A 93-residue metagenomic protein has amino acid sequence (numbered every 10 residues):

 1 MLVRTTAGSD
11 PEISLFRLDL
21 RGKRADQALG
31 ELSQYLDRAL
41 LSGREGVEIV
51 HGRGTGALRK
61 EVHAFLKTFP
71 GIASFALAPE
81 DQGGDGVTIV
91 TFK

Functional and structural regions predicted by a protein language model:
M1-K93: Long, charged, low-complexity intrinsically disordered regions
